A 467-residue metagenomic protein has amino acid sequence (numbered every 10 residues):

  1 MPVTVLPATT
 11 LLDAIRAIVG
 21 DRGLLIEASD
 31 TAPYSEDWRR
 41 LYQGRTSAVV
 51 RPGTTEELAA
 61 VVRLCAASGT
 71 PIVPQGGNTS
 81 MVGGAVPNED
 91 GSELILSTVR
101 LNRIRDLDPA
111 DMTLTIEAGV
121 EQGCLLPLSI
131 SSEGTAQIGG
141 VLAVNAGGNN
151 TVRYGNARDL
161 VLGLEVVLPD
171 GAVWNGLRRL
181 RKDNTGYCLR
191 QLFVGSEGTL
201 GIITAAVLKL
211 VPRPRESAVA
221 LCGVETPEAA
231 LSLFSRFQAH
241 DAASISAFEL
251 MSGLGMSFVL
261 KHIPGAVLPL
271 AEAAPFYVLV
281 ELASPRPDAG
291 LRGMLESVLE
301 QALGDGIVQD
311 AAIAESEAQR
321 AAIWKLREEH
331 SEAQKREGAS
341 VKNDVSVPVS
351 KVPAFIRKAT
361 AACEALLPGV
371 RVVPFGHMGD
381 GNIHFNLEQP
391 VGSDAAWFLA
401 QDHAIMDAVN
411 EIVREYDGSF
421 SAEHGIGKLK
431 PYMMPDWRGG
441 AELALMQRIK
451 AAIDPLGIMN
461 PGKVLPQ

Functional and structural regions predicted by a protein language model:
M1-D37, S68-T70, Q301-A318, E415-F420 (+1 more regions): N-terminal accessory segments
M1-R63, S80-M112, G255-V267, S316-D344 (+2 more regions): N-terminal flexible segment immediately upstream of the FAD-binding catalytic core in FAD-dependent oxidoreductases
E27-A32, V211, A218-V224, A229-A408 (+2 more regions): C-terminal substrate-recognition/cap domain of FAD-linked oxidoreductases
S29, G76-N78, S131, G253 (+1 more regions): Short, ordered loop/turn segments at secondary-structure junctions
G84-N102, G147-R158, L180-D183, A206-P212 (+3 more regions): A glycine- and small-aliphatic-rich helix-loop capping segment at beta-alpha/alpha-beta transitions that lines
R103-A110, I116-E249, M459: FAD-binding subdomain of flavoenzyme oxidoreductases
P431-Q467: Activity-critical C-terminal alpha-helical subdomain
